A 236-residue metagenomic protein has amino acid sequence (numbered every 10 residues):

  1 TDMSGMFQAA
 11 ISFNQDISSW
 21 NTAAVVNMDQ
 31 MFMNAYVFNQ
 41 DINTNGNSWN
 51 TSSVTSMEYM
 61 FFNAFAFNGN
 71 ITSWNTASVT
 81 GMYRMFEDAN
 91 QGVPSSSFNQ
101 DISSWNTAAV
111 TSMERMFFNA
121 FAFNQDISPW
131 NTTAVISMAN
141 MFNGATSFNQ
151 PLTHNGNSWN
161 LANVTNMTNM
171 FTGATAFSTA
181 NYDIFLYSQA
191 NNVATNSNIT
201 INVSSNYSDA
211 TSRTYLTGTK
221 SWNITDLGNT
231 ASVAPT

Functional and structural regions predicted by a protein language model:
T1-T236: Negatively charged
